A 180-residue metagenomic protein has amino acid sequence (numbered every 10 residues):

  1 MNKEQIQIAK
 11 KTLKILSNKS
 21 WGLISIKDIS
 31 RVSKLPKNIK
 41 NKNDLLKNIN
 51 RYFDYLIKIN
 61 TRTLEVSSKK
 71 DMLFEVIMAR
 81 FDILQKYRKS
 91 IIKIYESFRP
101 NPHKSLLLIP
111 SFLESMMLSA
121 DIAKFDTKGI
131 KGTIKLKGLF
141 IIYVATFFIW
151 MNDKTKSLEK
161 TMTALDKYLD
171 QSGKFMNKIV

Functional and structural regions predicted by a protein language model:
N2-L35, L46, R51: Short, amphipathic alpha-helix enriched in basic
V32, K58-I59, V66-M72, V76 (+3 more regions): Amphipathic alpha-helical hairpins
N50-I57, P102: Short, basic, alpha-helical segments at the C-terminal edge of helix-turn-helix-like DNA-binding modules
I57, R88-Y95, S119-K124: Membrane-helix exit/interface motif
R62-K93, P100: Hydrophobic alpha-helical connector segments
H103-F125, T133-V144: Amphipathic alpha-helical packing segments from all-alpha helical-bundle domains
D121, N152-V180: C-terminal peripheral helix-coil segments that are non-catalytic and often amphipathic
K131-M151, A164-Q171: Hydrophobic alpha-helical segments that form the core of small-molecule binding pockets and/or dimer interfaces
